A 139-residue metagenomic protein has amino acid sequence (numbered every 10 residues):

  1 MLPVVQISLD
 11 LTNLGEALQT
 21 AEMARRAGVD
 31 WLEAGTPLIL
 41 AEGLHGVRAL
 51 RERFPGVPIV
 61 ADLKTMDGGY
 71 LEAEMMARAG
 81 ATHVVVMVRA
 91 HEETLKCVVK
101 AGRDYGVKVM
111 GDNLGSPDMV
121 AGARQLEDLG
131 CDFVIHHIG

Functional and structural regions predicted by a protein language model:
M1-Y70: Conserved N-terminal beta1-alpha1 strand-loop-helix module at the mouth
G68-G139: Conserved anion-binding
